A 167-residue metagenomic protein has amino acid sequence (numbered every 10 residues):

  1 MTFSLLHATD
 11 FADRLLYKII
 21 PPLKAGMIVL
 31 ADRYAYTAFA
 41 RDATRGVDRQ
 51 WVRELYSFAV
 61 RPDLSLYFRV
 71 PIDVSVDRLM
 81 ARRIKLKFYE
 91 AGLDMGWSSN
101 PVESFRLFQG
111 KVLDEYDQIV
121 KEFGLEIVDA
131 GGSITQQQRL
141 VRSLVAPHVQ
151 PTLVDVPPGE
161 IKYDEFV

Functional and structural regions predicted by a protein language model:
M1-L5, A59-D63, V154-K162: Short, basic, helix/turn surface patches
M1-V60, L140: ATP-dependent small-molecule kinase phosphotransfer cores that center on conserved nucleotide phosphate-binding segments
D10, Y34, V70-P71, G132-Q136: Short beta->alpha linker loops
A12-P22, R69, D73, K162-V167: Electropositive, surface-exposed helix/loop patches at the edges of structured domains that serve as adaptable
M27-I28, L64, G124: The start of beta-strands in P-loop NTPase/AAA+ ATPase cores
D32-R33, F58-R82: Conserved phosphate-donor/acceptor-positioning beta-strand/loop module used by diverse small-molecule
D77-V167: NTP-dependent small-molecule kinase module
